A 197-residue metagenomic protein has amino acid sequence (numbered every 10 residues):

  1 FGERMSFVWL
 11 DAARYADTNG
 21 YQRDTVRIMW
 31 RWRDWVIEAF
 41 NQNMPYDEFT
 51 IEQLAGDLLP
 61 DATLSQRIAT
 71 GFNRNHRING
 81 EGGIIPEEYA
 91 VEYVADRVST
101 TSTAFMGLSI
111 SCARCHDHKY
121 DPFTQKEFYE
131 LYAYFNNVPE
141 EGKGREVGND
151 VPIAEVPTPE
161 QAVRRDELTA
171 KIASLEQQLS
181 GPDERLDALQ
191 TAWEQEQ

Functional and structural regions predicted by a protein language model:
F1-P159: Short, structured secondary-structure elements that scaffold catalytic or ligand/cofactor-binding regions
A154-Q197: Long, non-membrane, amphipathic alpha-helices that form coiled-coils
